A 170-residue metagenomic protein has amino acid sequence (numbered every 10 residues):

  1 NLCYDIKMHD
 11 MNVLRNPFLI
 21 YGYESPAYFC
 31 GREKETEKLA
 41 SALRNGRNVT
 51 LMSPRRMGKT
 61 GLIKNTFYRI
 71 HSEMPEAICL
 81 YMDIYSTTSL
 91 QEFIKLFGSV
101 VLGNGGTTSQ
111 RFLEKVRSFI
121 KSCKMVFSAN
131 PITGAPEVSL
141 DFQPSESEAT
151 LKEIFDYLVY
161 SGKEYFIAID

Functional and structural regions predicted by a protein language model:
Y4-M57, G61-I70: Walker A/P-loop-proximal flanking segment of P-loop NTPase domains
D5, I169-D170: Intrinsically disordered low-complexity regions specifically enriched for long asparagine
P54-M57, G61-I169: P-loop NTPase nucleotide-binding core
